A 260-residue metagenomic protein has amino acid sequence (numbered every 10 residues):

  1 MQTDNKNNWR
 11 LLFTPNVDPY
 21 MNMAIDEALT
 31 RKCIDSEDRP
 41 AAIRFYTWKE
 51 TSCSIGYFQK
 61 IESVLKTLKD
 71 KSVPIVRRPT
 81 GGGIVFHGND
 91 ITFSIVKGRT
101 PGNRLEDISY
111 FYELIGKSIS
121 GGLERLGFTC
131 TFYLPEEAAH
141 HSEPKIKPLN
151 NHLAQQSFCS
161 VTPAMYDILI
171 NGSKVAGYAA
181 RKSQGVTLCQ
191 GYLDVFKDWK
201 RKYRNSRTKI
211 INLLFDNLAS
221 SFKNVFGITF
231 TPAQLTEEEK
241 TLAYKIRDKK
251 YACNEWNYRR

Functional and structural regions predicted by a protein language model:
M1-D70, P74-R78, I84, F128-T129 (+1 more regions): Active-site loop/lid in soluble adenylation, ligation, and acyl-transfer enzymes
K49, G88, I170-G172, Q184: Short acidic-glycine loop/turn motifs at beta-strand connectors
R78-P79, G98-G172: A contiguous catalytic/ligand-binding core that recognizes phosphate-bearing ligands
G81-G83, H87-G102: Residues forming anionic-ligand binding surfaces in small-molecule and nucleic-acid pockets of primarily soluble enzymes
V85, N103, D107, F111 (+1 more regions): Short alpha-helix boundary/capping segments
G88-D90, P163, L188: Short, solvent-exposed loop/turn segments at the edges of secondary structure
G116-H152, R181-R260: Long, positively charged amphipathic alpha-helical accessory segments at protein N-termini or as interdomain linkers
